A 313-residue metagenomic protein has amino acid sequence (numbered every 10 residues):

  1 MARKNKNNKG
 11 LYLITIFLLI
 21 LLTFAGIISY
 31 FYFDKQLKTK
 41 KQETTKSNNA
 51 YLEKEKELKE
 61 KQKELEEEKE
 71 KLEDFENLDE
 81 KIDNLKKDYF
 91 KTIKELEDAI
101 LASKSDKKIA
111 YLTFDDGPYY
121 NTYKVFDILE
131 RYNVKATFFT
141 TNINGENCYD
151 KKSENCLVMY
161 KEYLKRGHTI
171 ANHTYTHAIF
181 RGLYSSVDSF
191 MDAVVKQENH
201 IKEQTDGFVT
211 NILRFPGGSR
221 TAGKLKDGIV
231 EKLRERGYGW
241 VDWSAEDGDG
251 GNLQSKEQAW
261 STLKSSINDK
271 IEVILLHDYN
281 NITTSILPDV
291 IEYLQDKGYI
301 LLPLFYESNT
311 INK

Functional and structural regions predicted by a protein language model:
M1-S47: Gram-positive cell-envelope targeting signals
L21-F24, K38, T44, E64 (+3 more regions): Compositionally biased, intrinsically disordered low-complexity segments enriched in polar/proline residues
S29-Q36, A50-L52, E57, D74-E76 (+4 more regions): A generic structural signal for ordered secondary structure
F31-K107: N-terminal, intrinsically disordered, polar/charged segments of Gram-positive cell-envelope systems that serve as
T44, L65, K69, F75-L78 (+4 more regions): Secondary-structure boundary/capping motif
K81-K202, V209-T210, F215, Y293 (+1 more regions): Active-site beta->alpha N-cap acidic-glycine motif
Y175-Q295, Y299-I300, Y306-N312: Catalytic domains of cell-wall/extracellular-matrix polysaccharide-remodeling enzymes, centered on de-N-acetylation
